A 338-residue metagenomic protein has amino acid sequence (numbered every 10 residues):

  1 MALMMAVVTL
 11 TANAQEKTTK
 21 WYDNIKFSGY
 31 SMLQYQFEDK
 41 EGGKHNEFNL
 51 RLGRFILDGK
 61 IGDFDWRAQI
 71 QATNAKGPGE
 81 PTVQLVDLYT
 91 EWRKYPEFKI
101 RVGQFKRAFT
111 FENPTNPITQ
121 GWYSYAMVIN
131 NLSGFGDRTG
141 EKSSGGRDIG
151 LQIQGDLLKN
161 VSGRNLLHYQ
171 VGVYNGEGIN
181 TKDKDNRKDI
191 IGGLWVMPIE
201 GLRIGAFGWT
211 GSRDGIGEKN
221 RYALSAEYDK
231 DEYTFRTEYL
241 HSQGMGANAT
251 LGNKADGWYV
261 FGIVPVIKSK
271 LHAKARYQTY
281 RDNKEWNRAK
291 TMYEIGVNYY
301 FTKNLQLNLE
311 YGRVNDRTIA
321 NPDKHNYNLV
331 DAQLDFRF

Functional and structural regions predicted by a protein language model:
M1-T19: Cleavable N-terminal export/targeting peptides
T9, Q154-N160, Q243, V314-R317: Short regulatory "switch" loops immediately downstream of catalytic or recognition motifs within protein catalytic
E16-E38, G42-G176, K184-K188, W195-I204 (+4 more regions): Outer membrane beta-barrel
K40-G43, Y89-R93, R101-Q104, N113 (+2 more regions): Outer-membrane beta-barrel pore domains
G176-G178, G211: A broad detector of the eukaryotic-type serine/threonine protein kinase catalytic domain
I190-G193, Y222: Short, hydrophobic/aromatic alpha-helical segments in well-folded domains
